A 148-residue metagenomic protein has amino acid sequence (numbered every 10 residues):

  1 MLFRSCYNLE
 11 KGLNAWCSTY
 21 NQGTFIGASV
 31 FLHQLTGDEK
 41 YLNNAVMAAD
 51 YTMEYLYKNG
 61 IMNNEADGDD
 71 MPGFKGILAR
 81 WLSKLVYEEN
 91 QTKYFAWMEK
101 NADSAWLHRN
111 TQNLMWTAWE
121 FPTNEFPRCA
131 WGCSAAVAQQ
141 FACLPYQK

Functional and structural regions predicted by a protein language model:
Y7-N14: Asp-box/BNR beta-propeller blade signature and adjacent active/binding-site loops in extracellular glycan-interacting
C17, K40, A45-K148: CBM-like carbohydrate-recognition segments
T19-Q22: Aromatic-lined, polymer-binding surfaces characteristic of secreted/periplasmic polysaccharide-degrading enzymes
L32-G37: Inter-helical turn/loop segments and adjacent helix faces that build the functional surface of alpha-helical bundle
